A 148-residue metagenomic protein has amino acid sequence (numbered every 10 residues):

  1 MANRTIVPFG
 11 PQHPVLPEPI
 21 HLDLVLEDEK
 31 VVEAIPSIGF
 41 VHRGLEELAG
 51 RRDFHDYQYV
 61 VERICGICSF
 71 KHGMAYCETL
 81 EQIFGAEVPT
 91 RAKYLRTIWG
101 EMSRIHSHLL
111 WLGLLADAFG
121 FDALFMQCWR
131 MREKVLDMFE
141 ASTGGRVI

Functional and structural regions predicted by a protein language model:
M1-I148: Catalytic cofactor-binding cores of redox enzymes
